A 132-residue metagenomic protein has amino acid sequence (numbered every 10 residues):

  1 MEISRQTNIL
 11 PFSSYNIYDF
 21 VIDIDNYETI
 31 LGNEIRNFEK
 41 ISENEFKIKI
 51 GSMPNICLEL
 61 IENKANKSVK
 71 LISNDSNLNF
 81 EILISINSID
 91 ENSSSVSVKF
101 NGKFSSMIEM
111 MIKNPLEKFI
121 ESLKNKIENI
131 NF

Functional and structural regions predicted by a protein language model:
M1-E39, E45: Hydrophobic ligand-binding cavity/cleft-lining segments
E2-T7, E45, N55, S68 (+2 more regions): Intrinsic-disorder/low-complexity, polar/charged segments enriched in Ser/Thr/Lys/Arg/Asp/Glu/Gln
N8, I56-E62, E81-S88: Hydrophobic/aromatic beta-strand elements that line small-molecule binding cavities or substrate pockets in beta-rich
F12-S14, S52, S88, G102: Non-catalytic surface loops within mature trypsin-like serine protease
F20-Y27, I48, F80-I84, L116: Conserved short hydrophobic patches within well-ordered secondary structure
E28-T29, F38-N77, F132: Glycine-rich portal/gate segments that line the openings of hydrophobic small-molecule binding cavities
N74-N125: Beta-strand/loop substructures that line and gate deep hydrophobic ligand-binding cavities in soluble
N125-F132: Short, highly charged C-terminal tails/helix-capping segments
